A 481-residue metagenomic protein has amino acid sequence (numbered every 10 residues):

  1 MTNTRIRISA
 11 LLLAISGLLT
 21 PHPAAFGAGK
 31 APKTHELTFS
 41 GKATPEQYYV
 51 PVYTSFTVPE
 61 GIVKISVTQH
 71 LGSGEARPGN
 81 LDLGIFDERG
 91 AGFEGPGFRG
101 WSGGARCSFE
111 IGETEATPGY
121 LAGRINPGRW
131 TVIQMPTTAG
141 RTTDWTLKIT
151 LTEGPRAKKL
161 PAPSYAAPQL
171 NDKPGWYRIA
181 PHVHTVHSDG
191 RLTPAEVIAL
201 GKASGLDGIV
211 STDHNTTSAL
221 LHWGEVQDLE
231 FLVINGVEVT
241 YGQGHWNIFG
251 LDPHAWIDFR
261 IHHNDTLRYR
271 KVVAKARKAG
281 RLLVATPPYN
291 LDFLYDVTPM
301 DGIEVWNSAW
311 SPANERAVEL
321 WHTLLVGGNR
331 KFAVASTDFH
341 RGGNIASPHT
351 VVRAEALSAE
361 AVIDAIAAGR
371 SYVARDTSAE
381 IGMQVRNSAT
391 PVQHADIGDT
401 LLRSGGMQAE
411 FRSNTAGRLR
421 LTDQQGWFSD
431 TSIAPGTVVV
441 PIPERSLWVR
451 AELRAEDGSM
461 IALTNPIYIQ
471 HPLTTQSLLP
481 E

Functional and structural regions predicted by a protein language model:
S9-P21: Bacterial N-terminal signal peptides
F26, K159-Q243, A434, R445-R450 (+2 more regions): An N-terminally biased module of ancient metal coordination in phosphate/nucleic-acid-related enzymes
F26-E75, T150-A157, A167-P174: Solvent-exposed, flexible loop/coil segments flanking beta-strands in beta-rich domains
T34-Q47, L71-T117: Surface-exposed beta-strand/loop patches in noncatalytic accessory domains and peripheral targeting/linker segments
Y53-V63, Y120-P127, L401-R403, P443: Extracellular and analogous surface-interaction loops
K64, R129-T131, S446-R450: Short, conserved beta-strand segments of beta-strand-rich sandwich/propeller modules, principally
R89-N171, D228-N307, A389, R420-I433: Extended substrate/RNA-proximal surfaces in nucleic-acid metabolism proteins
A162-D172, Q243-H254, L291-E481: Charged catalytic cores and adjacent phosphate/nucleic-acid-binding surfaces used for phosphate/nucleic-acid chemistry
